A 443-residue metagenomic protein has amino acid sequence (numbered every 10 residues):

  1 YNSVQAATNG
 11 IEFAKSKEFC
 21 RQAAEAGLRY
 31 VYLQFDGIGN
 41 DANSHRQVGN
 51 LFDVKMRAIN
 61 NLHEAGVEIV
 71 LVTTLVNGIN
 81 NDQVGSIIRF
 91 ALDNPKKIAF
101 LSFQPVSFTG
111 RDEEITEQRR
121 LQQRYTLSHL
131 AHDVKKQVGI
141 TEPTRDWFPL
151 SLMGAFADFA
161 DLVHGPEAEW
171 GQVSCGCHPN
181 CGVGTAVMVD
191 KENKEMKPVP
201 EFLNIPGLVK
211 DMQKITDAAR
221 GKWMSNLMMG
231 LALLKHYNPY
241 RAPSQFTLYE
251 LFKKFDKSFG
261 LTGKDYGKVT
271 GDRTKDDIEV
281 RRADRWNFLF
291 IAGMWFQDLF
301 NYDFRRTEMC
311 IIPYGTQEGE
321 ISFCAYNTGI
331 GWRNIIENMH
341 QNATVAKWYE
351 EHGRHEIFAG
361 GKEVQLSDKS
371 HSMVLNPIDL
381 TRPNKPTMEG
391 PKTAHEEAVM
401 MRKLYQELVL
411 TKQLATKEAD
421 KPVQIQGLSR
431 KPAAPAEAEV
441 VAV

Functional and structural regions predicted by a protein language model:
Y1-P105: Radical SAM/AdoMet-radical enzyme domain recognition
S16, E113, E318: Short glycine-/acidic-enriched loop or helix-start segments at secondary-structure transitions that form or flank
C20, C175-C177, C181, C310 (+1 more regions): Generic recognition of cysteine residues
A24-E25, N50-D53, R89-L92, R119-R124 (+3 more regions): Short, low-complexity, polar/charged sequence segments that are solvent-exposed and flexible
E25, R57, S86-R89, H129-K136 (+4 more regions): Charged/polar, solvent-exposed surface patches and flexible loops
I38, V76-G78, F108, G319 (+1 more regions): Short, solvent-exposed loop/turn segments at secondary-structure junctions
E64-A283, V423-V443: Radical SAM enzyme [4Fe-4S]-AdoMet core and its adjacent flexible, acidic and glycine-rich loops/tails across
K257-G427: C-terminal target-recognition/interaction regions appended to catalytic cores
